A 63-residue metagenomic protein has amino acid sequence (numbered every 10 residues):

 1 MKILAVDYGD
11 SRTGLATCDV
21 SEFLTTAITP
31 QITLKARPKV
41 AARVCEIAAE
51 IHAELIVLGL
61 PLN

Functional and structural regions predicted by a protein language model:
K2-I3, S11-N63: Phosphate- and other anionic-substrate recognition elements at nucleic-acid/protein interfaces
D7: Conserved catalytic-loop position in the HRD/HxD motif
